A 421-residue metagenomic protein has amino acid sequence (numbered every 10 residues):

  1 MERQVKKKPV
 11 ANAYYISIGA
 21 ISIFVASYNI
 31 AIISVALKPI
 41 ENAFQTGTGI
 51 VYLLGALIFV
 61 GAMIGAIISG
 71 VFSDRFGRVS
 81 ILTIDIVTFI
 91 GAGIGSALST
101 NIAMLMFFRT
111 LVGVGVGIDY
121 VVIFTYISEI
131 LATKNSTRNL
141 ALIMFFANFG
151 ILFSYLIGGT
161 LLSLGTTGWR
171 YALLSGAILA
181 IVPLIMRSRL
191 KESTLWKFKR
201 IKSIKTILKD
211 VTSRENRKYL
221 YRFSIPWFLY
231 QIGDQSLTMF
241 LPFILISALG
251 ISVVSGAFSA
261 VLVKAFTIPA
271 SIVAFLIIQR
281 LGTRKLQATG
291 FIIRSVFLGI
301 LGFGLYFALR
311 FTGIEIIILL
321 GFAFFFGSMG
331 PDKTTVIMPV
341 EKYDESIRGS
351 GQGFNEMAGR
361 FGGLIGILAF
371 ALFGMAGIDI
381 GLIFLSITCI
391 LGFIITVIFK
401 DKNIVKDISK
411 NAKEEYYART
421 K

Functional and structural regions predicted by a protein language model:
Y14-T48, L237-P242: Extracytoplasmic
Q45, G77, L98-M104, A132 (+1 more regions): Helix-breaking motifs and short loop linkers at transmembrane-helix boundaries and internal kinks in secondary membrane
I64-T100: Conserved MFS/SLC helix-loop-helix module at the cytosolic interface between two early adjacent transmembrane helices
V87-T100, R294-L309: C-terminal ends and interior cores of transmembrane alpha-helices in multi-pass membrane transporters/permeases
F108-F145: Cytoplasmic helix-loop-helix junction between adjacent transmembrane helices in 12-TM secondary transporters
T137-G159, L179, E356-G366: Glycine-rich segments within core transmembrane alpha-helices of 12-TM secondary carriers
R170-I185, G381-V397: Symmetry-related core transmembrane helices of the 12-TM Major Facilitator Superfamily/SLC fold
N216-A270: Extracytoplasmic gate region of multi-pass secondary transporters
